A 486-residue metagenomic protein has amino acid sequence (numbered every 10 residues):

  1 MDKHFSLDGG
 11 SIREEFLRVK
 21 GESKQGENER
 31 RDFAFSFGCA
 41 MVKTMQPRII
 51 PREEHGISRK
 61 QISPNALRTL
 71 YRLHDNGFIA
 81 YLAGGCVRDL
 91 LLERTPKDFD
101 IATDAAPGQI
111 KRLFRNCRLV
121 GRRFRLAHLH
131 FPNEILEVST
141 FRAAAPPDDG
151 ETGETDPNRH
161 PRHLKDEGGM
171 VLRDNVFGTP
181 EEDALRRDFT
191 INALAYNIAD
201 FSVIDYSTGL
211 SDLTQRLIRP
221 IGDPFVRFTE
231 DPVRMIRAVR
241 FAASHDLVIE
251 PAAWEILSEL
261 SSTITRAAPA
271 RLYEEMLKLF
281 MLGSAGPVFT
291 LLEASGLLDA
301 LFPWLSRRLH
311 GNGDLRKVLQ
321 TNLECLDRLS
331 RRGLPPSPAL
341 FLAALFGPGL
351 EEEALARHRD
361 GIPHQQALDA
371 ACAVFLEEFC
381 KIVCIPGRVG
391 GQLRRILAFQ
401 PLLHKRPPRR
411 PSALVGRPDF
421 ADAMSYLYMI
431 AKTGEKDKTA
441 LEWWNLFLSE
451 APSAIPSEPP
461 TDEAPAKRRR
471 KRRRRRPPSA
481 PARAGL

Functional and structural regions predicted by a protein language model:
H4-E22, E29-L486: Catalytic cores of the polymerase beta-like nucleotidyltransferase superfamily and closely associated nucleotide
